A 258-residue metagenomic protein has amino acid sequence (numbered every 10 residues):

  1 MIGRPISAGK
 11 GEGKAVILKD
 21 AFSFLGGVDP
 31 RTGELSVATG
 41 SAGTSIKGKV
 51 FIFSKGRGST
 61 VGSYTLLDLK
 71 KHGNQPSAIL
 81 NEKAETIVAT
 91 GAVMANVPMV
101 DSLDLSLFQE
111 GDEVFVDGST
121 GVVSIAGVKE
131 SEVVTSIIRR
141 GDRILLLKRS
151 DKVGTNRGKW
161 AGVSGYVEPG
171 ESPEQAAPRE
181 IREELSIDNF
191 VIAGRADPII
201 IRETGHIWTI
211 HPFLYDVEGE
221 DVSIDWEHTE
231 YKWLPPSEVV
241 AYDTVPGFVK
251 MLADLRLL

Functional and structural regions predicted by a protein language model:
G3-G11, V16-S124: Feature captures the catalytic cores and cofactor-binding loops of soluble hydro-lyases/lyases that act on carboxylate
V128-L145: Conserved N-terminal beta-strand and adjoining loop/helix that marks the start of the Nudix/MutT-like hydrolase domain
R140-D142, P198-D221, K232, P236-S237 (+1 more regions): Active-site-adjacent beta-strand/loop module that shapes the phosphate/pyrophosphate-binding cleft
R143-I187: Conserved Nudix-box catalytic region and its N-terminal flanking loop in Nudix hydrolases and closely related
I187-D197: A short coil-to-beta-strand element that immediately follows conserved catalytic motifs
V249-L258: Charged phosphate-binding loop/patch that engages nucleotide di/tri-phosphates or the phosphate backbone of nucleic
